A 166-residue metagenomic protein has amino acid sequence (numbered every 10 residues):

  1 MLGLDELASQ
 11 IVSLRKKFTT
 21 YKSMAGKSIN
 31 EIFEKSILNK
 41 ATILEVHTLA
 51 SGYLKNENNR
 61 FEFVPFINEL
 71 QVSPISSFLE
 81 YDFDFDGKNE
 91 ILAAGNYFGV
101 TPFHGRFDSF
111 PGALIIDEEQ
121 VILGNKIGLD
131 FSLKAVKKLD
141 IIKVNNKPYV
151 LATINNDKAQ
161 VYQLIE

Functional and structural regions predicted by a protein language model:
M1-E166: Beta-propeller-forming repeat regions
